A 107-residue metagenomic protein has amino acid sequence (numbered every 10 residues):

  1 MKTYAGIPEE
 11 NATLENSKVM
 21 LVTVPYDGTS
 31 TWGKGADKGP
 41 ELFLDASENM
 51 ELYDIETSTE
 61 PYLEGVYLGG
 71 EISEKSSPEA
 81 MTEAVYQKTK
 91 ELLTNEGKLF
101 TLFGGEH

Functional and structural regions predicted by a protein language model:
M1-H107: Metal-dependent C-N hydrolase catalytic cores
